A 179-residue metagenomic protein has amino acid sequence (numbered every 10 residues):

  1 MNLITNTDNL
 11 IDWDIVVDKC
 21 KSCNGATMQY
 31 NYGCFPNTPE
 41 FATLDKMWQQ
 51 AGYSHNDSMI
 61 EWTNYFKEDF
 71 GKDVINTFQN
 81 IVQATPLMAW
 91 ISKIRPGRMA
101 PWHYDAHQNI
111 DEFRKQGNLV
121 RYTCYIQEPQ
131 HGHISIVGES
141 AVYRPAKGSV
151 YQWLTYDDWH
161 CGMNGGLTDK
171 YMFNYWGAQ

Functional and structural regions predicted by a protein language model:
M1-N2, L119-R121, K170-M172: Intrinsic-disorder/low-complexity, polar/charged segments enriched in Ser/Thr/Lys/Arg/Asp/Glu/Gln
M1-P86, W90: Non-heme Fe(II)/2-oxoglutarate
E68-F78, A100-D111: Short acidic (Asp/Glu) patches
P86-L87, W102-Y122: A short beta-loop-beta micro-motif enriched in histidine and acidic residues
W90-K93, P101, R121, D157: Hydrophobic beta-strand-centered segment that forms part of the acyl-chain substrate-binding groove
K93-R95, E112-G132: Short, conserved beta-strand element in jelly-roll/cupin
R95-R98, G148: Tight coil/turn sites that cap or link beta-strands
Y125-Q179: Catalytic core of Fe(II)/2-oxoglutarate
